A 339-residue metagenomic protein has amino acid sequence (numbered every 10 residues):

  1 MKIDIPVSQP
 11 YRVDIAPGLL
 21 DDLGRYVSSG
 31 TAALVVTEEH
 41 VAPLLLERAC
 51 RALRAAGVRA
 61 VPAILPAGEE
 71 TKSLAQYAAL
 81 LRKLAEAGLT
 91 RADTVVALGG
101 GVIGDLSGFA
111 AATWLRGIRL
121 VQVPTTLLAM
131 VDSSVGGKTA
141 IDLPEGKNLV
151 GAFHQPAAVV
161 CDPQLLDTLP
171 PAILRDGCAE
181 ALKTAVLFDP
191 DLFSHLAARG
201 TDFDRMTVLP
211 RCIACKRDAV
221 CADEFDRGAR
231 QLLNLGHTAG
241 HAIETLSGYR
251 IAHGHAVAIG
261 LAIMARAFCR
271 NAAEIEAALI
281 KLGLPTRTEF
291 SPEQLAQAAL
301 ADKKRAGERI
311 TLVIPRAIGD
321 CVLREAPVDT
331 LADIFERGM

Functional and structural regions predicted by a protein language model:
M1-T94: ATP/NTP phosphate-donor binding region
D14, F109-R199: A glycine/threonine-rich phosphate-anchoring loop and its flanking beta-alpha core in nucleotide/phosphate-binding
L81-V95, S107-Q122: Non-catalytic interfacial helical region
V102-F109, M130-V131, A242: Short glycine/serine/threonine-rich phosphate/pyrophosphate-binding segments that cradle anionic phosphate groups
L106-G117, L246-Y249, R266-F268: Alpha-helix C-terminal capping segments
A179-A181, A272-M339: C-terminal charged capping/lid subdomain of soluble metabolic enzymes
S194-Q294: Active-site segments that bind and position negatively charged phosphate/pyrophosphate groups
